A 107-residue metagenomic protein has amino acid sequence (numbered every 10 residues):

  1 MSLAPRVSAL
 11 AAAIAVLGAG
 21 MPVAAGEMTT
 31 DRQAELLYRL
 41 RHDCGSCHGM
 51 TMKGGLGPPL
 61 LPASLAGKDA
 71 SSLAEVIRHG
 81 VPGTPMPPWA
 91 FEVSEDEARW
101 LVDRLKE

Functional and structural regions predicted by a protein language model:
M1-P5: N-terminal secretory signal peptides that target proteins for export/translocation
S8-A19: Bacterial N-terminal signal peptides
V23-E27: Boundary at the C-terminal end of the N-terminal hydrophobic targeting segment
T29-K53, S72-H79: Sequence/structural segment immediately N-terminal to covalent heme-attachment motifs in c-type and related
R32, L61-P62: A generic structural signal for short
Y38, L60-L61: Short, contiguous strand/loop micro-motifs
D43-S46, P59, P85: Residue-level recognition of specific faces of alpha-helices
T51, G55, P62-E107: Extracytoplasmic electron-transfer domains, predominantly the class I c-type cytochrome c fold
